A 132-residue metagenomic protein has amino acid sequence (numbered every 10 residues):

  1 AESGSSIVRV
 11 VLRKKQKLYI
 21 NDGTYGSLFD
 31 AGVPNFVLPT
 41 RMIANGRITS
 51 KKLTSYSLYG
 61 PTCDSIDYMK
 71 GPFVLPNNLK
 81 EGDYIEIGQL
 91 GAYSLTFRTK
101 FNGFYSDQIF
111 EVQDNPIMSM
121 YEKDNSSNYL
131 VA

Functional and structural regions predicted by a protein language model:
A1-A132: Charged (often Lys/Glu-rich) extended helix/loop segments that serve as interaction or gating elements
